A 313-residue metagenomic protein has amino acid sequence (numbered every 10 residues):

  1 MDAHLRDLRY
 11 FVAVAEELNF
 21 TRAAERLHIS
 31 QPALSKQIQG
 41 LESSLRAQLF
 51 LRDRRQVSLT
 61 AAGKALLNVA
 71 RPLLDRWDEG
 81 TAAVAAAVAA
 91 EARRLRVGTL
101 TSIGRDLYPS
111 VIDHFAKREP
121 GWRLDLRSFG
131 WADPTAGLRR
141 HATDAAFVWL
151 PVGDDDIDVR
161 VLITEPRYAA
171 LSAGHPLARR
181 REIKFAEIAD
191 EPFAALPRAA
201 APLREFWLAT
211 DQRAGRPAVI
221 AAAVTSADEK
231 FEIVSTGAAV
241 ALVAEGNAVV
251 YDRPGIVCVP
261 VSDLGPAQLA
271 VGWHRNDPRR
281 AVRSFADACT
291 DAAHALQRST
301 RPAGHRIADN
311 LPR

Functional and structural regions predicted by a protein language model:
M1, F231, E245-G255, S262-R313: C-terminal effector-binding regulatory domain of bacterial HTH transcription factors
M1-Q37, D53, L66: N-terminal short secondary-structure element
L8, S44-L45, L66-V88: Alpha-helical linker/hinge and terminal dimerization helices associated with HTH transcriptional regulators
E42-L59, K64: A short LG(V/I)-centered, amphipathic sequence patch enriched for acidic residue(s) preceding the LG motif
A92-D154, V224: Central regulatory/effector-binding core of bacterial HTH transcription factors
G130-T143, V148-W149, L196-V257, I307-P312: Hydrophobic hinge/microswitch elements
W149, R181-F185, E191-A214, R279-S284 (+1 more regions): Secondary-structure junction motif
I157-R167, L171-F193, R280-R283: Flexible hinge/capping segments at coil-to-helix
